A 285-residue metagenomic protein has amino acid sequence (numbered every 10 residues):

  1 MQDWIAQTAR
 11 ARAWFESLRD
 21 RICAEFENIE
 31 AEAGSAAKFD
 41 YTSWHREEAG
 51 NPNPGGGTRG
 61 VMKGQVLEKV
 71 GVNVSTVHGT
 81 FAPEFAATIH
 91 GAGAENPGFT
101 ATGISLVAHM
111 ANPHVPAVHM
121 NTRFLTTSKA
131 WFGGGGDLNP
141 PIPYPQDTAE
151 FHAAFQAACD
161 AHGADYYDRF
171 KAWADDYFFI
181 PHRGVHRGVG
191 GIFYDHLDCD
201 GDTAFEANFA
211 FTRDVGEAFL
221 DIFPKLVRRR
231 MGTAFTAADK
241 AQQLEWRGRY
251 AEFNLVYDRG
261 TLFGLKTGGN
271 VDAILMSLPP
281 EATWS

Functional and structural regions predicted by a protein language model:
D3-H90, D200-V256: Gly/Pro-rich turn-and-neighbor structural signature
Q7, M110-N112, T126-S128, L138-Y144 (+2 more regions): A generic structural motif
G56-G134: Internal mixed beta-strand/loop scaffold within catalytic domains of large alpha/beta enzymes
K69, T100-T102, W131-N139, V185-E206 (+1 more regions): Glycine-rich, often proline-containing surface loops adjacent to acidic residues and nearby aromatics that form
P83-F85, V115-A117, Y144-D147, F263-L265: Short helix/loop capping segments that flank catalytic or ligand/cofactor-binding pockets
S128-A172: Compact, glycine/acidic-enriched structural inserts
A158-F211, K225-R228: Long, charged, mostly alpha-helical binding arms that flank functional sites
T261-S285: Long, contiguous binding/interaction regions
